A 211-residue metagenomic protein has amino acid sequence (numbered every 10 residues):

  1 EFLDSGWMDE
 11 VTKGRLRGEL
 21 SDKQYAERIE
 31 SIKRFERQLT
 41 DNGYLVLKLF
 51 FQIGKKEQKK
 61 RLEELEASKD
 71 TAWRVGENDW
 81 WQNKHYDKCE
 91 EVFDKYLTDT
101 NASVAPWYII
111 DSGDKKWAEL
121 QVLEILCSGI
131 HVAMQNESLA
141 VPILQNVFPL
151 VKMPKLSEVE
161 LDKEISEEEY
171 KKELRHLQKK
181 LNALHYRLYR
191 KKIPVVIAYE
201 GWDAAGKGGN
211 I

Functional and structural regions predicted by a protein language model:
E1-I211: Glycine-rich phosphate-binding loop of ATP-dependent small-molecule kinases
